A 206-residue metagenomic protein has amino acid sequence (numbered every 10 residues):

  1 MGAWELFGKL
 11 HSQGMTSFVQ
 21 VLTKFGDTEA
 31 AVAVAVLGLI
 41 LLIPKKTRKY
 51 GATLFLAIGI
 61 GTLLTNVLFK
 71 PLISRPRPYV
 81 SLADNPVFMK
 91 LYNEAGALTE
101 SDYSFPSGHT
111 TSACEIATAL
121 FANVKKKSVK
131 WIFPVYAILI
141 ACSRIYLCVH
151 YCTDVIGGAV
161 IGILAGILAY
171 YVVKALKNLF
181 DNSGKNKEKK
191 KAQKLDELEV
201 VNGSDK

Functional and structural regions predicted by a protein language model:
M1-A35, V67-T99, V200-D205: N-terminal transmembrane-helix/juxtamembrane module of multi-pass inner/ER membrane proteins
K9, K24-T28, K45, A113 (+2 more regions): Membrane-interface junctions
G14-M15, K46-G51, K125-W131: Membrane-helix interface segments
A35-K45, A113-F121: Hydrophobic, aromatic-rich transmembrane alpha-helices and their immediate juxtamembrane boundary segments
G38-T65: Interfacial segments of alpha-helical transmembrane regions
I60, L64-F69, I73, A165-L176: Alpha-helical membrane-inserting segments
V87-K206: Membrane-embedded catalytic cores of phosphoryl/pyrophosphoryl-handling enzymes
